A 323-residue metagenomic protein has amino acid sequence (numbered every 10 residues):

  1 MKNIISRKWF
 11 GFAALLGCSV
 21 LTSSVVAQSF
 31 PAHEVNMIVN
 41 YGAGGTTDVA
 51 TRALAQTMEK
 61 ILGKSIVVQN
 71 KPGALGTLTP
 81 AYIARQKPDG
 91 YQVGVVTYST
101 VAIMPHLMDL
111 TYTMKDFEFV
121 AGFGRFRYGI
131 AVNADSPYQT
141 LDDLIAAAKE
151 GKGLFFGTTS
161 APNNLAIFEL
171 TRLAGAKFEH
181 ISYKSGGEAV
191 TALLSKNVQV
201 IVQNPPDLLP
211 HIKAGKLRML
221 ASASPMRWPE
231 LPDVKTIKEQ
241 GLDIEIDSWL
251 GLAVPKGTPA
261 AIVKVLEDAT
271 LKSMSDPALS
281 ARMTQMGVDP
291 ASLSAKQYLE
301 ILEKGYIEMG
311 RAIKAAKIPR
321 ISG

Functional and structural regions predicted by a protein language model:
K2-A13: Bacterial N-terminal signal peptides that target proteins for export
G11-T22: Bacterial N-terminal signal peptides
A27-D116, K152, P162-N163, G175-V200 (+3 more regions): N-terminal (or domain-start) structured segment
A32-E34, L173, T236, A260-G323: An extracytoplasmic/periplasmic, membrane-proximal ligand-sensing/linker region
R52, Q56, K60, A81 (+12 more regions): Solvent-exposed, polar/charged alpha-helical surfaces in well-ordered, non-transmembrane soluble domains, broadly
R85-Y91, Y98, P105-E188, I237 (+2 more regions): Hinge/capping helix and adjacent helix->loop/strand transition within the periplasmic-binding protein
S99-D109, N164, F168-L173, V200-P232 (+1 more regions): A ligand-binding cleft/hinge motif common to bilobed small-molecule-binding domains
